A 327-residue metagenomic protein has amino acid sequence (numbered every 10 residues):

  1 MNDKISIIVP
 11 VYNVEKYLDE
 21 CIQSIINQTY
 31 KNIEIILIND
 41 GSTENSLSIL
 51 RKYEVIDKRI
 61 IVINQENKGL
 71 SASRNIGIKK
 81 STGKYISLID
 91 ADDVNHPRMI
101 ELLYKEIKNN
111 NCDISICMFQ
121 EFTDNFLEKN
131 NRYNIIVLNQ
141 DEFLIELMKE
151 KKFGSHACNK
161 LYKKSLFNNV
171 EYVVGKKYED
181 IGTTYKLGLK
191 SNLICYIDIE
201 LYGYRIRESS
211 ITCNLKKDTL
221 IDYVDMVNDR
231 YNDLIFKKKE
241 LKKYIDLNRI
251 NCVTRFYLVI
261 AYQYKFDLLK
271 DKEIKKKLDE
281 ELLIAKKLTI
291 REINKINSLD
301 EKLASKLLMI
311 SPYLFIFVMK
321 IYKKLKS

Functional and structural regions predicted by a protein language model:
M1-D225: Nucleotide-sugar donor-binding/catalytic module of glycosyltransferases that assemble extracellular/cell-envelope
L161-Y162, L234-K237, L303-K306: Juxtamembrane/interfacial segments around transmembrane helices
F167, V253-F256: Conserved short aromatic-hydrophobic micro-motifs
Y185, I250-T254: Non-catalytic, well-ordered alpha-helical scaffold segments
L201-R207, N214-L241, R255-T289: Catalytic core of nucleotide-sugar-dependent glycosyltransferases
L241-I250: All-alpha amphipathic helical-bundle segments outside canonical DNA-binding/catalytic cores that form hydrophobic
F266-S327: Membrane-interface aromatic/basic loop that binds lipid-linked glycans or pyrophosphate carriers, typified by
